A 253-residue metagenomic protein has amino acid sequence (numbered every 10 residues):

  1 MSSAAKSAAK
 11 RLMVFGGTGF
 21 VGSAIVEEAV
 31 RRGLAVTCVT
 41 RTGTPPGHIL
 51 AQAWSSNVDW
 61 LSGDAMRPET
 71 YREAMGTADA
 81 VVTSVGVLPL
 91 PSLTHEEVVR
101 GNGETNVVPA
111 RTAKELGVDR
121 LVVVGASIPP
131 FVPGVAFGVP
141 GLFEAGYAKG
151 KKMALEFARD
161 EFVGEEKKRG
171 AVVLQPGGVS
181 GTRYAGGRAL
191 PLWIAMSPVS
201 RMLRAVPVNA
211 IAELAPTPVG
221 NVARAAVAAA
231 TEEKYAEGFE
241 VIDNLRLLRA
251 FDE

Functional and structural regions predicted by a protein language model:
M1-S3: N-terminal mitochondrial targeting presequences
K6-L34: N-terminal Rossmann NAD(P)H-binding glycine-rich loop of SDR-like oxidoreductase domains
A9, G19-F20, A24, A210-E253: Mid/C-terminal beta-alpha module of Rossmann-like enzyme folds, strongest in SDR-family dehydrogenases/epimerases
R11, F15, A35-T37, V87-E96 (+4 more regions): Conserved Rossmann-fold NAD(P)-dependent oxidoreductase catalytic core, especially the SDR/UDP-sugar
L12-M13, T18, T44-V108, T112-E115: NAD(P)H-binding glycine-rich loop region in Rossmannoid oxidoreductase-like domains and their noncatalytic homologs
V135, G181-W193, T231-E240: Glycine/proline-rich active-site loop of Rossmann-fold NAD(P)-dependent oxidoreductases
F143-A145, Y184, V208-T217: Glycine-rich "substrate-gating" loop/helix at the edge of Rossmann-like oxidoreductase active sites
R169-A205: Flexible, glycine-rich beta-alpha linker
